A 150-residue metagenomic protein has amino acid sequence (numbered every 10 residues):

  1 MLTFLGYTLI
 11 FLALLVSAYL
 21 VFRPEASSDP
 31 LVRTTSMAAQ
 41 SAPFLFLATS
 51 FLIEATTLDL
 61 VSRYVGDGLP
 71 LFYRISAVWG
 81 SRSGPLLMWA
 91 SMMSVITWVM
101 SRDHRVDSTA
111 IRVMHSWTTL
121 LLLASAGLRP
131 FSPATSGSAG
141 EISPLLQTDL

Functional and structural regions predicted by a protein language model:
M1-L150: Polytopic transmembrane helical bundles with strong interfacial aromatic enrichment
